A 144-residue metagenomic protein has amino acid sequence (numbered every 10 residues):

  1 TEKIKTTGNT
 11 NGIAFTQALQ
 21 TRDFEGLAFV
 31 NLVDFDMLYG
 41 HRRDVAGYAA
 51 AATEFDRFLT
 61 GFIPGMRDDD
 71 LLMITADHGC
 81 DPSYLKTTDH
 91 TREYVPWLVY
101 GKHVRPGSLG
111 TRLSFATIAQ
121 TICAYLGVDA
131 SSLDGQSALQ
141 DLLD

Functional and structural regions predicted by a protein language model:
T1-D144: Feature captures the catalytic ectodomains and active-site-proximal regions of enzymes that hydrolyze or transfer
